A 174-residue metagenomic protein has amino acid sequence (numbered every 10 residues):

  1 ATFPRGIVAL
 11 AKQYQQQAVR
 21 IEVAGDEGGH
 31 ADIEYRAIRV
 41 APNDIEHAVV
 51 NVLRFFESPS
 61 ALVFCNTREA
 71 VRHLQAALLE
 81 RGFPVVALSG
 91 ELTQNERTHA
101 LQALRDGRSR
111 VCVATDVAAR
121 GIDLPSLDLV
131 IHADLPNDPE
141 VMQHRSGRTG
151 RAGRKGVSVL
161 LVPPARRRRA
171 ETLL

Functional and structural regions predicted by a protein language model:
A1-L174: Conserved helicase RecA-like core
